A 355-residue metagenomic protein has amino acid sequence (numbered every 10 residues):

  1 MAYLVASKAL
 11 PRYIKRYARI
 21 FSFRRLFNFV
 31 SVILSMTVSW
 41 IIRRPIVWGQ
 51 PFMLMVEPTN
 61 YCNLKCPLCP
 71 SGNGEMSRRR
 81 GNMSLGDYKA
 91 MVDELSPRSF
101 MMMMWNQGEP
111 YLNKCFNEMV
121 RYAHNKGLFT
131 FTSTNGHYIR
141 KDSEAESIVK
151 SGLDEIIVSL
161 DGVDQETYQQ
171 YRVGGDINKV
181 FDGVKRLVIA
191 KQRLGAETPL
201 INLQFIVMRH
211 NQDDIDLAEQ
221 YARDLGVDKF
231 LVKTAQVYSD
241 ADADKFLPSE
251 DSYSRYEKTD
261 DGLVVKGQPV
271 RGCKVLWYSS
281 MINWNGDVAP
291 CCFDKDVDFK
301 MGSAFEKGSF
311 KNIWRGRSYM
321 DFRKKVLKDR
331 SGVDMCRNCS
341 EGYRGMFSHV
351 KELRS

Functional and structural regions predicted by a protein language model:
M1-R16, R78-G86, K126-F129, S147-N312 (+2 more regions): Radical SAM enzyme [4Fe-4S]-AdoMet core and its adjacent flexible, acidic and glycine-rich loops/tails across
Y3-E155, Q170, G174-N178, D182 (+2 more regions): Conserved alpha-helical substructure of the radical SAM core
S31-P51, S303-K324: Short, charged low-complexity linear segments at domain edges
F52, V275-L276, G332: Short, basic and Ser/Thr-rich N-terminal targeting/leader segments
M53, N202, K300, M335-N338: Generic structural signal for residues positioned in beta-strands
V56, N60-N63, G267, R330-V333: Processing junctions and N-termini across compartments
N63-S71, P290-F293, D334-G342: Local cysteine-cluster metal-coordination motifs and their immediate loop/turn environment, predominantly Fe-S cluster
